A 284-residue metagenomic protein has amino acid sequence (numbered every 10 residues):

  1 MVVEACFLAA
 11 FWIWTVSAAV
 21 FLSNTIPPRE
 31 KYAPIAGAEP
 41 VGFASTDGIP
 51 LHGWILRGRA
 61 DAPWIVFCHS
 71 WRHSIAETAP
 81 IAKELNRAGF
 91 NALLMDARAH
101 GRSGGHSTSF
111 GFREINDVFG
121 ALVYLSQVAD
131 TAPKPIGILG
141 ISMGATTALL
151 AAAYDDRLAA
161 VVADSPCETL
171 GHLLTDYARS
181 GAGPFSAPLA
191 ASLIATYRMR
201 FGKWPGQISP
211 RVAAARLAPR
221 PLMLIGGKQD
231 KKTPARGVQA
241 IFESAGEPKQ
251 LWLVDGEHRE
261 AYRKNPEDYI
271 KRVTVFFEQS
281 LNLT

Functional and structural regions predicted by a protein language model:
M1-A44, W54: An N-terminal hydrophobic leader/cap segment in hydrolases
A82-G104: Conserved alpha/beta-hydrolase
S109-A129: Alpha/beta-hydrolase active-site loop
T131-S142: Alpha/beta-hydrolase fold nucleophile elbow
L150-G206, L253: Hydrolase active-site cap/lid region
L217-A218, M223-G226: Short beta-strand/loop motif that positions the catalytic acidic residue of the alpha/beta-hydrolase fold
K231-G237: Conserved alpha/beta-hydrolase "acid-adjacent" motif
E257-I270: Catalytic histidine-centered segment of alpha/beta-hydrolase-like enzymes
